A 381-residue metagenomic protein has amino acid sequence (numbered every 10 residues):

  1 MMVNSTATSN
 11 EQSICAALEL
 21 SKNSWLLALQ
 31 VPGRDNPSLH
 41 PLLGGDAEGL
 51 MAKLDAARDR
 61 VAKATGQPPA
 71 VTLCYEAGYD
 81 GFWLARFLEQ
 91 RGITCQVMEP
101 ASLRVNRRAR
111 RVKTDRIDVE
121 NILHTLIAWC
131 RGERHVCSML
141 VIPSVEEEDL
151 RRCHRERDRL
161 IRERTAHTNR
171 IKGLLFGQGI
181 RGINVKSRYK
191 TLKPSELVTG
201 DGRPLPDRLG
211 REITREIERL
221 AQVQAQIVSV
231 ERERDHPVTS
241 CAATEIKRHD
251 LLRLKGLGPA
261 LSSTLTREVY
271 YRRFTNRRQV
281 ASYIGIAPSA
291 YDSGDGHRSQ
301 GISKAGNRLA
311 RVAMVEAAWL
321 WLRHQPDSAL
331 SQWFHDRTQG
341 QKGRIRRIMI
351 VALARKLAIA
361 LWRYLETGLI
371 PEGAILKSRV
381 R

Functional and structural regions predicted by a protein language model:
A7-Q30, I122: Gly/Thr-rich phosphate-binding beta-strand-loop-beta motif of the actin/hexokinase/Hsp70
S21-G49: Short glycine-rich, Thr/Ser-proximal phosphate-binding strand/loop in the N-terminal lobe of ATP-dependent enzymes
A47-T72: Short, basic/hydrophobic alpha-helical segments
Q96-M139, K193-S195, G296-K304: Short alpha-helix plus adjacent loop in nuclease-associated cores
R152-D250: Glycine-rich, often acidic, oxyanion-interacting loops/wings at catalytic, nucleic-acid, or phospho-protein interfaces
D250-R253, P259-R346: Phosphate-backbone recognition surface of nucleic-acid-processing proteins
D295, F334-R381: Low-complexity, acidic/Ser/Thr- and charged residue-rich accessory regions of DNA metabolism proteins
